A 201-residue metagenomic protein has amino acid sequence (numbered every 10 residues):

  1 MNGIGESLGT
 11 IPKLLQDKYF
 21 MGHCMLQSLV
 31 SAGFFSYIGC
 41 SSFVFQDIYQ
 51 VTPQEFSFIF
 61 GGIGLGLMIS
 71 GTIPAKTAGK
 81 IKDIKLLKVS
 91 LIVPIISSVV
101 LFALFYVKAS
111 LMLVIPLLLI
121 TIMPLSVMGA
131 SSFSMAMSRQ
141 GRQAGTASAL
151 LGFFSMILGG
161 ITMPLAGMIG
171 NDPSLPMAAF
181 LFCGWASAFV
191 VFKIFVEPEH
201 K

Functional and structural regions predicted by a protein language model:
M1-C24: Juxtamembrane intracellular "pre-TM" segments in multi-pass secondary transporters
Q16-S36, L119, M123: Pair of pore-lining "gating" transmembrane helices in MFS-fold secondary transporters
C40-E55: Short amphipathic helix-loop junctions that connect adjacent transmembrane helices in Major Facilitator Superfamily/SLC
P53-G61, A149: Small-residue hotspots at the loop-to-helix junctions and early N-terminal turns of transmembrane alpha-helices
S70-I84: Helix-to-loop junctions at the C-terminal end of transmembrane segments in multipass secondary transporters
K85-S132: C-terminal transmembrane helical hairpin of 12-TM major facilitator-type secondary transporters
M135-P173, F180-L181: A late C-terminal transmembrane helix in Major Facilitator Superfamily
A179-K201: Multi-pass alpha-helical transporter architecture, strongest for 12-TM Major Facilitator/SLC carriers used
